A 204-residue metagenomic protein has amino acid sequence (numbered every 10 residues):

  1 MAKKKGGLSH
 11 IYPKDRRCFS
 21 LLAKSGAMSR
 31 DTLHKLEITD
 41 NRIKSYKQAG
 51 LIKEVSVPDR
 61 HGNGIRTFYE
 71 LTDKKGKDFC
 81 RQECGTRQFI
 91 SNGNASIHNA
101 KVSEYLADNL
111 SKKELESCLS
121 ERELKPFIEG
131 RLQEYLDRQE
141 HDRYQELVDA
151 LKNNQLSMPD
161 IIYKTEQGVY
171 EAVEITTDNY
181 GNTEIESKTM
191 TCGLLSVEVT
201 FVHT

Functional and structural regions predicted by a protein language model:
M1-I90, A95: Nuclease-adjacent, charged terminal/linker segments that flank catalytic cores
E37-T39, L110-E114, E166-V169, G193-V197: Short glycine/proline-enriched coil/turn segments at helix->beta-strand junctions
Y46-K47, Y105-K113, T189-G193: Hydrophobic, Leu/Ile/Phe/Ala-enriched alpha-helical segments that form helix-helix packing faces
F79-L119: Amphipathic alpha-helical dimerization/coiled-coil segments that flank or bridge DNA-binding/regulatory modules
I97-K101, N153, E184: Soluble or luminal CAZymes and related metallo-dependent hydrolases
S111-V169, E174-Y180: Active-site metal-binding core of divalent-cation-utilizing nuclease and nuclease-like domains
N182-T183, T191-T204: Nucleic-acid nuclease catalytic cores
